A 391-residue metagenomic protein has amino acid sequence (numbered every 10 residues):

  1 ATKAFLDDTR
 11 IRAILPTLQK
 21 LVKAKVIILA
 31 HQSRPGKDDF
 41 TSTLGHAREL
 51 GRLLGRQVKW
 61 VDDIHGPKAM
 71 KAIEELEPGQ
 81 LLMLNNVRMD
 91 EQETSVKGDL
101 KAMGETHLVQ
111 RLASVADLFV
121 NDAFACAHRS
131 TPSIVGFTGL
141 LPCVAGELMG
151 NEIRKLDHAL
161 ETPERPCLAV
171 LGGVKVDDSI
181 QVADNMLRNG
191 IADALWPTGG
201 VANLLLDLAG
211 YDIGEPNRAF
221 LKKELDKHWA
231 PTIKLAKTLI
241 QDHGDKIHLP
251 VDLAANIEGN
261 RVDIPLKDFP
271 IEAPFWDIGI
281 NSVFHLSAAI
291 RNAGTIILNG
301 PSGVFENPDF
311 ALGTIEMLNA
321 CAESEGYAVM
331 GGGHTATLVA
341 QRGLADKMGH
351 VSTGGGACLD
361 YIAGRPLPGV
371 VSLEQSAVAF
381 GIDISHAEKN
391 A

Functional and structural regions predicted by a protein language model:
A1-A391: Active-site loop-to-helix "anion-binding N-cap" substructures in soluble metabolic enzymes
